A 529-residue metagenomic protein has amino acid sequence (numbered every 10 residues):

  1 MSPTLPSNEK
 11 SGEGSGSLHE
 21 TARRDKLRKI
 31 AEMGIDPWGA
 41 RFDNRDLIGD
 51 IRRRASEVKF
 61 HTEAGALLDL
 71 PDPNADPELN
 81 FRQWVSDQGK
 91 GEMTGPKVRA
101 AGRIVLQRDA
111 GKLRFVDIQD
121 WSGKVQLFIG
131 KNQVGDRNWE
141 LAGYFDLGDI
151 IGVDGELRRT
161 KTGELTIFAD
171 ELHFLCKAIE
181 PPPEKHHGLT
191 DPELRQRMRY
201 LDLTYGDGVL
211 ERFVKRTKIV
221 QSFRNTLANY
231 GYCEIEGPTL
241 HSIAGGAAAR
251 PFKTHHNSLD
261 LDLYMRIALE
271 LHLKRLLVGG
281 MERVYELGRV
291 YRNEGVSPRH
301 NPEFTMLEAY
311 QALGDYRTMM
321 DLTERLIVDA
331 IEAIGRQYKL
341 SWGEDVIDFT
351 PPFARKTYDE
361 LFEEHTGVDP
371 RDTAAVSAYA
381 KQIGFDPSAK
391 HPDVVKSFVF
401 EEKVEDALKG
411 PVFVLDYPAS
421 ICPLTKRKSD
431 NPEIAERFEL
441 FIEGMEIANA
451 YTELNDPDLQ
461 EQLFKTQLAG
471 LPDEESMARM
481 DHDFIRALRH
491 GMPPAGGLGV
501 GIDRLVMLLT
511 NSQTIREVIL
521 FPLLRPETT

Functional and structural regions predicted by a protein language model:
S2-T318, V328, G384-S388, K403 (+1 more regions): Class II aminoacyl-tRNA synthetase-like tRNA-binding/catalytic domains
R41, E236-T239, L287, D372-A374 (+4 more regions): Short loop/turn and capping residues at structural boundaries
K112, F168, R197-R199, A248 (+13 more regions): A generic structural signal for well-ordered coil/turn residues at beta-strand boundaries that shape enzyme active-site
L147, M265-E270, G279-Y291, N301-L307 (+5 more regions): TRNA-recognition modules of translation machinery and tRNA-sensing kinases, especially anticodon-binding
L172, L227, G231, L361 (+2 more regions): Conserved hydrophobic/aromatic pocket- or pore-lining residues that grip, position, or stack substrates in active sites
K215, Y264, D315-L322, T350-F353 (+1 more regions): Short, contiguous, pocket-lining structural segments that sit at or immediately flank catalytic/ligand-binding sites
G245-P251, D329-M445, F464-M492: Metal-assisted phosphate- and nucleotidyl-transfer catalytic regions
